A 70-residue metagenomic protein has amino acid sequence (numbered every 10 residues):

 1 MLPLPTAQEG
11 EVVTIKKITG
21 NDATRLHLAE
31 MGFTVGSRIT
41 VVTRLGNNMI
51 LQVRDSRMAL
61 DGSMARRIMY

Functional and structural regions predicted by a protein language model:
M1-Y70: Compact, glycine-rich, soluble single-domain proteins
